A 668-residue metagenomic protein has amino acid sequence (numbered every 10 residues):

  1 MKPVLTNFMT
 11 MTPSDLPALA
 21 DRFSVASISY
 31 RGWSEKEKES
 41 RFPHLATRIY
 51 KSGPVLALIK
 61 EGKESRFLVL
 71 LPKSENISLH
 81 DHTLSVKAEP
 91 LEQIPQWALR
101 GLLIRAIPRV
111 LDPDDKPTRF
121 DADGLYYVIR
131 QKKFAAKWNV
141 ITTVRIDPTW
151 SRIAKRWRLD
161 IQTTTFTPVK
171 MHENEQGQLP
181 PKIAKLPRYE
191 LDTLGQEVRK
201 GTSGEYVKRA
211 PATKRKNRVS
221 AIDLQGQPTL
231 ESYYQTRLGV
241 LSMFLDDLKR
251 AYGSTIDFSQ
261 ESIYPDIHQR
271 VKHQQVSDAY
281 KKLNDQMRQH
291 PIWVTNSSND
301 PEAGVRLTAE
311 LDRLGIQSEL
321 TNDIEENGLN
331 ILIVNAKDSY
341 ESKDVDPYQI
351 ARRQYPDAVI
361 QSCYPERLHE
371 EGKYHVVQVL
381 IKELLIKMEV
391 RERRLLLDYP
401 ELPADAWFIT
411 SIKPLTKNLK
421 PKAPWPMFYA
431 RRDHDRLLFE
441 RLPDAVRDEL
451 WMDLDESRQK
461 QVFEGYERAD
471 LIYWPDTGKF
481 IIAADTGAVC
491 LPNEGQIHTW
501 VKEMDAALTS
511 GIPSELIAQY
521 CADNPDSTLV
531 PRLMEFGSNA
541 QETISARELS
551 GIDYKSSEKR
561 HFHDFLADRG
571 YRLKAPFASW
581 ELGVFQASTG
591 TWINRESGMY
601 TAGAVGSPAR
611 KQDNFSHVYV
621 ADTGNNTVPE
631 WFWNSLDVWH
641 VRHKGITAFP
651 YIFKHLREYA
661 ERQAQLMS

Functional and structural regions predicted by a protein language model:
M1-V240, F244-L248, S259-S262, T295-S668: Long, contiguous domain-sized segments
I263-T295: Non-catalytic protein-protein interaction scaffold segments in large eukaryotic complex-forming proteins
